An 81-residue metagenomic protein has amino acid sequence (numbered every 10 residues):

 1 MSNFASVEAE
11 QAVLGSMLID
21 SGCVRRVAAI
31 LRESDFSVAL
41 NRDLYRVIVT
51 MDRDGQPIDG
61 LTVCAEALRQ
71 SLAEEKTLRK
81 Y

Functional and structural regions predicted by a protein language model:
M1-Y81: Noncatalytic partner-interaction/assembly domains of nucleic-acid and motor enzyme complexes, especially the accessory
